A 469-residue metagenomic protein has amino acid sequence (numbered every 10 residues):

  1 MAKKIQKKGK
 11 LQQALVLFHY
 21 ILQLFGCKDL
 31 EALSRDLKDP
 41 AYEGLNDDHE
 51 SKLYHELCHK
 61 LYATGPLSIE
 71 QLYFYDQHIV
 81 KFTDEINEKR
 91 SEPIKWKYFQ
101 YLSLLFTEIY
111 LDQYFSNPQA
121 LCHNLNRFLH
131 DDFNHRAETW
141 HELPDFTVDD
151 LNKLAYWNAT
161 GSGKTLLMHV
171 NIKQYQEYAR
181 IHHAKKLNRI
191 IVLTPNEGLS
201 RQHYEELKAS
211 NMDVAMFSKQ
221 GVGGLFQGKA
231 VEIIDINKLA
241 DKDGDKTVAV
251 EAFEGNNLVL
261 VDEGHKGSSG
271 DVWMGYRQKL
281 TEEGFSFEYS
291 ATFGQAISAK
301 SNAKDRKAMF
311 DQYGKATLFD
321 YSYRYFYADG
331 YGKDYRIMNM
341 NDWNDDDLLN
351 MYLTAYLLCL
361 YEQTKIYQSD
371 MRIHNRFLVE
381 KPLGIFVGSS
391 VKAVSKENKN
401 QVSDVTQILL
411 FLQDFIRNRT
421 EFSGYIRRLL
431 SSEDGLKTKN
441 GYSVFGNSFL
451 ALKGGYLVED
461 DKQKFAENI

Functional and structural regions predicted by a protein language model:
M1-T64: Charged, amphipathic alpha-helical stretches
L61-W157: Conserved pre-motif I regulatory segment
P93, C122-N124, F146-T147, S162 (+5 more regions): Conserved C-terminal RecA-like helicase domain
F106-L111, T165-A184: Walker A/P-loop NTP-binding motif
L129-H130, M168-E177, I233, N237-H374 (+1 more regions): Signature of the SF2 helicase/ATPase Hel1-core->accessory helical subdomain module
A155-W157, I191, I385: Short hydrophobic/aromatic beta-strand immediately N-terminal to the Walker A/P-loop
L167, H183-A209: Conserved Walker A/P-loop ATP-binding site and its immediately adjacent core in helicase/helicase-like ATPase domains
E197, F217-G224, I236-D241: Conserved helicase motor
